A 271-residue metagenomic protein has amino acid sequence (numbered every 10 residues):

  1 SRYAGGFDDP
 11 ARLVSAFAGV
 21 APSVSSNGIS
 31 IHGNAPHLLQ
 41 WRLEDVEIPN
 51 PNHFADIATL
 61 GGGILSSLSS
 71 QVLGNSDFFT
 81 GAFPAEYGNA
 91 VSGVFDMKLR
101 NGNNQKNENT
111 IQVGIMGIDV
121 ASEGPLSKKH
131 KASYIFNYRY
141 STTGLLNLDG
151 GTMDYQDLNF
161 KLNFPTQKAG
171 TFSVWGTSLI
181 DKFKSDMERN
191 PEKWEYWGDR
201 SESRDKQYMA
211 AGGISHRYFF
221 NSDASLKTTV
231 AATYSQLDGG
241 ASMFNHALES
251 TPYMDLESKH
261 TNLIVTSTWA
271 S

Functional and structural regions predicted by a protein language model:
S1-F83, V94-R100: Periplasmic N-terminal accessory/gating domains of Gram-negative outer-membrane beta-barrel systems
G5, P22-S23, S70, Y87 (+4 more regions): Short sequence motifs at beta-strands and strand-loop junctions characteristic of Gram-negative outer-membrane
G28, N75, T80, V94-D96 (+6 more regions): Membrane-embedded beta-strand positions in outer-membrane beta-barrel channels/transporters
P36, V46-I48, R100, M116 (+3 more regions): Structural signature of outer-membrane beta-barrel domains
G62-S66, G74-P84, G93-G124, F136-M153: Short strand-turn segments of transmembrane beta-barrel domains in outer membranes, especially the first one or two
K106-E108, L145-D149, E195-E202, A211 (+4 more regions): Extracellular loop and loop/strand-boundary signature of outer-membrane beta-barrel proteins
G114-Y140, G150-F183, R204-A232: Transmembrane beta-barrel wall of Gram-negative outer-membrane proteins
L146-G151, L179, K184-K193, S215 (+2 more regions): Outer-membrane beta-barrel translocator domains and adjoining extracellular loop/strand segments of Gram-negative
